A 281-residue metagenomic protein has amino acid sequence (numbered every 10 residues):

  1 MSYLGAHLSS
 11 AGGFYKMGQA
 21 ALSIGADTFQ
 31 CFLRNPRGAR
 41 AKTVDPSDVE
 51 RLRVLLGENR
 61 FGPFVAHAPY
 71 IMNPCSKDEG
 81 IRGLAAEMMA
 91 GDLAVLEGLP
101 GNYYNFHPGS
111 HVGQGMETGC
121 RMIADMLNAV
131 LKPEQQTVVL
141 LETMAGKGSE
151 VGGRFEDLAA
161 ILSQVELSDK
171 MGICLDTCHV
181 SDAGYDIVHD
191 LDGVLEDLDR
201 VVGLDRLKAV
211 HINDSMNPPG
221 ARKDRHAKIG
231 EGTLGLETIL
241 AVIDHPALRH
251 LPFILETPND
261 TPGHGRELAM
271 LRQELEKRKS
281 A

Functional and structural regions predicted by a protein language model:
M1-A68, M72-L93, K277-A281: N-terminal pre-domain/capping segments
H7-A11, R34-P36, A68-I71, G109-H111 (+4 more regions): Active-site beta-loop-alpha junctions enriched in small/polar residues
Q19-A26, D45-V65, A90-P100, N128-Q135 (+3 more regions): Acidic (Asp/Glu)-rich catalytic clusters
A21, H67, A85, L96 (+5 more regions): Conserved, mostly hydrophobic/aromatic
F29, A124-A227: Acidic/histidine-rich catalytic cores of soluble enzymes
Q30, K208-H211, H250-T257: Conserved active-site loop/cleft motifs that coordinate metal ions or position small ligands
E58, P74-G172: Active-site acidic/histidine proton-transfer and metal-coordination neighborhood in alpha/beta enzyme cores
G80-L93, M116-A129, R154-S163, L191-D199 (+2 more regions): Short, electropositive alpha-helical surface patch
